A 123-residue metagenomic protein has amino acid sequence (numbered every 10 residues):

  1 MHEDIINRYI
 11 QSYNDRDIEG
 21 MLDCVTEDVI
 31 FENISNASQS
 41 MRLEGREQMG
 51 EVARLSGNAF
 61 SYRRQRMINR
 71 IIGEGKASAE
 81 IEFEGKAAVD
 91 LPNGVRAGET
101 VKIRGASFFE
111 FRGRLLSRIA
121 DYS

Functional and structural regions predicted by a protein language model:
M1-D17: Short, aromatic-enriched amphipathic alpha-helices that serve as compact interaction elements
I5, D17-E32: Short, well-ordered alpha-helical segments enriched in acidic and aromatic residues
N7-I10, L22, R54: Non-transmembrane alpha-helical segments in soluble domains of secreted/periplasmic/extracellular proteins
S12, G20, A59: Short alpha-helical functional segments enriched in proximate histidine and acidic residues
F31-E44, G57: A short gly/proline-enriched turn/hairpin at secondary-structure junctions
E47: Active-site acidic/histidine clusters and adjacent loop/turn architecture that either coordinate catalytic ions
G50, R54-S123: A beta-strand edge to alpha-helix "cap/lid" segment located at domain peripheries
